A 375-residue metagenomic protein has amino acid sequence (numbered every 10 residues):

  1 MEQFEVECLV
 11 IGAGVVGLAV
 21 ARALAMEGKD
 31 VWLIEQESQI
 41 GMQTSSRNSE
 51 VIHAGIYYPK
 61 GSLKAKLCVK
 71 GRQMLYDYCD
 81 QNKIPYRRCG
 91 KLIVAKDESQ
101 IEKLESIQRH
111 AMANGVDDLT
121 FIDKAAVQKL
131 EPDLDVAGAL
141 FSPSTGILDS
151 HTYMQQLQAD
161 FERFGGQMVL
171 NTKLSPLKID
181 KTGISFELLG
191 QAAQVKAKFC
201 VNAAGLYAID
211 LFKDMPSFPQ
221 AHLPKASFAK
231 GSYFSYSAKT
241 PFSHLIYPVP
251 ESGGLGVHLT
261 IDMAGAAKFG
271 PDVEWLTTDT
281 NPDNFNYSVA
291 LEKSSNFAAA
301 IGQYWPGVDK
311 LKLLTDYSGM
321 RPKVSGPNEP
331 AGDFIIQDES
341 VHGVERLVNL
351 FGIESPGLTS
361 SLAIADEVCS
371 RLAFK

Functional and structural regions predicted by a protein language model:
V6-L33: N-terminal Rossmann-like FAD-binding beta1-loop-alpha1 element of flavoenzymes
M26-R47: Glycine-rich FAD pyrophosphate-binding loop
G41, G190-S243, Y287-A290, C369: Central helical "cap/lid" subdomain
E50-A126, L130, V136, G256-V257: Dinucleotide-binding Rossmann-like beta1-alpha1 core, especially the glycine-rich loop that anchors the ADP
P59-K70, V94-K103, F141-A159, V169 (+2 more regions): Short beta-strand to alpha-helix junction loop
A125-Q128, A226-G231, L291-L358, A363 (+1 more regions): Flavin (FAD/FMN) cofactor-binding core of flavoprotein oxidoreductases
L140-F199, L362, R371: Helical element adjacent to the flavin cofactor pocket in flavoenzyme catalytic cores
F218-K225, K239-E329: Active-site lid/adjacent beta-loop-alpha segment flanking the redox-cofactor pocket in flavoenzymes
